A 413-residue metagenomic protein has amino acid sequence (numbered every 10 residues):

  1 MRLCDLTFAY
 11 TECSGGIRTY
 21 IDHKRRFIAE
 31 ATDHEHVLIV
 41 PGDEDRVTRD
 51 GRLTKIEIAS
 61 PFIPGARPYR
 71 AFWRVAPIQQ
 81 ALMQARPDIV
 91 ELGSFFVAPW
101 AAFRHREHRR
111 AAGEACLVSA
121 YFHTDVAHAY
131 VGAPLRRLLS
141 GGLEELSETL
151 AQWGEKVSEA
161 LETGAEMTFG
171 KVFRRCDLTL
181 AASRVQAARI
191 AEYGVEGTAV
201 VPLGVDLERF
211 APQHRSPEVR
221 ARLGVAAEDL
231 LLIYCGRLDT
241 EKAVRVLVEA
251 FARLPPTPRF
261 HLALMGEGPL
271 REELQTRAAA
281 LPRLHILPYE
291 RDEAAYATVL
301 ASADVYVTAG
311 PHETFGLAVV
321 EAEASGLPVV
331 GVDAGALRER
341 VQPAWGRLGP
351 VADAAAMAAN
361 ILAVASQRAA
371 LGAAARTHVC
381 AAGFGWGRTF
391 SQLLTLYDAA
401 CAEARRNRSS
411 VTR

Functional and structural regions predicted by a protein language model:
M1-R46, D50-E57, G113-E114, R413: N-terminal subdomain of nucleotide-sugar transferases
C4, A226-F251: Conserved donor-binding/catalytic core segment of Leloir-type glycosyltransferases
L143-L178: Membrane-proximal helix-turn-helix segments that form the acceptor-binding/catalytic region of lipid-linked
E272-A294: Nucleotide-activated donor-binding/catalytic signature segment of Leloir-type glycosyltransferases, i.e., the conserved
I286, P343-A354, I361-Q367: Conserved acidic donor-binding segment of nucleotide-sugar-dependent glycosyltransferases
P311: Aromatic "clamp/platform" in nucleotide-sugar-dependent glycosyltransferases that forms part of the donor/acceptor
P328-G331: Short hydrophobic beta-strand element within catalytic cores of glycosyltransferases and related nucleotide-activated
A352, A369-D398: A charged, aromatic-enriched C-terminal amphipathic alpha-helix characteristic of glycosyltransferases across folds
